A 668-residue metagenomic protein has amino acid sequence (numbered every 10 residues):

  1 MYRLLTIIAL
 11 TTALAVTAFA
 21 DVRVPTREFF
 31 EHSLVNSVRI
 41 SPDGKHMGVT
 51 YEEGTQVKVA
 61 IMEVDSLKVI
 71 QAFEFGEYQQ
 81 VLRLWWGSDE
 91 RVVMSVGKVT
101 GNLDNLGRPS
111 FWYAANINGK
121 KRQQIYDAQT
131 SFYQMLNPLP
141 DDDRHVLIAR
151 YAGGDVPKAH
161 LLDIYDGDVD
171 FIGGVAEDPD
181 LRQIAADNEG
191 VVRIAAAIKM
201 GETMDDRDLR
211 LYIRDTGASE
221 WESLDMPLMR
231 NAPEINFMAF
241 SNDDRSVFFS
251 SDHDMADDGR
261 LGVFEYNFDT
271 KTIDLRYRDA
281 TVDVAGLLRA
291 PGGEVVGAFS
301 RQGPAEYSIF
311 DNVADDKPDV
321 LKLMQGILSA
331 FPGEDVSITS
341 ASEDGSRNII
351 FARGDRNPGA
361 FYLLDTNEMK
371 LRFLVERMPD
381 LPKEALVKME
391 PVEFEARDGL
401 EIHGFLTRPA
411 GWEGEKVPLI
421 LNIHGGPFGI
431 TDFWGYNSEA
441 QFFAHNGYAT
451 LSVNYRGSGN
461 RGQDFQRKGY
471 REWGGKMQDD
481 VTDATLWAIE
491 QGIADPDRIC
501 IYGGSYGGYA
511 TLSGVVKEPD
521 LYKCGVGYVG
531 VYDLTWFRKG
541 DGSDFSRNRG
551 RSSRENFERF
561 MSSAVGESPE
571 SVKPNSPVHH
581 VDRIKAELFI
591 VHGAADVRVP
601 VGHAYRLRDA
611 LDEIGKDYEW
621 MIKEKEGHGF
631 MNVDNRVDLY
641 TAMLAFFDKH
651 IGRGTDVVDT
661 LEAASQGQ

Functional and structural regions predicted by a protein language model:
T6-A15: Bacterial N-terminal signal peptides
A18-V22: Boundary at the C-terminal end of the N-terminal hydrophobic targeting segment
R27-V57, A341, R347-I350: Beta-strand-rich domains and repeat architectures in extracellular enzymes and scaffolds, especially beta-propellers
S33, E77, K98-V99, D104-F111 (+4 more regions): Peripheral, non-catalytic segments that deliver or gate enzyme domains
M47, V92-V93, V247, N348: Acidic/hydrophobic-patterned starts of short beta strands in beta-sheet-rich repeat architectures
K68-N105: Blade-loop segments of beta-propeller domains
D380-D497, G504-S505, Y532, K539: Cap/lid segment of the alpha/beta-hydrolase catalytic domain
Y455-Q668: Active-site-proximal cap/loop segments of hydrolase catalytic domains
